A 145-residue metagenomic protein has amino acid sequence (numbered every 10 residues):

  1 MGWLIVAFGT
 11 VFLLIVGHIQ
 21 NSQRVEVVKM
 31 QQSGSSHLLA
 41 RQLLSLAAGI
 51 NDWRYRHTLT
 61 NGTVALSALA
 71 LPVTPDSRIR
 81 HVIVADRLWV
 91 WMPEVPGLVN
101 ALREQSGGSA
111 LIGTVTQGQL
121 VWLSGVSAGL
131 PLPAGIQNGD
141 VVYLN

Functional and structural regions predicted by a protein language model:
M1-G17: Glycine-centered recognition micro-motifs in short, flexible terminal segments and loops
W3, W53, W89-W91, W122: A residue-identity detector for tryptophan
F12, V16-R41: Aliphatic-rich helix starts adjacent to a transmembrane/signal segment
S36-T60: N-terminal alpha-helical signal peptides/signal-anchor transmembrane segments
G49, A85-R87, G118: Acidic, low-complexity intrinsically disordered regions
Y55-I112: Extracellular/periplasmic head regions of type IV pilus-like filament subunits
M92-N145: Short, surface-exposed interaction loops/tails
